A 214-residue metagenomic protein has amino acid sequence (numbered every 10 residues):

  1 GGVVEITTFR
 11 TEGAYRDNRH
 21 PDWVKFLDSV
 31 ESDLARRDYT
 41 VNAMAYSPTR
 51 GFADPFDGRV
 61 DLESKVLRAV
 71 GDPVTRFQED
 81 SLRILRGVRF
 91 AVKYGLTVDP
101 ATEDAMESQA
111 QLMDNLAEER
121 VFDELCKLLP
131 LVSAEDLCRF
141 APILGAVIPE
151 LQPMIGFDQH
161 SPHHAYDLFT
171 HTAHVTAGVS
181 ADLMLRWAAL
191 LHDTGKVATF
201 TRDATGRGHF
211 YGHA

Functional and structural regions predicted by a protein language model:
G1-A214: Catalytic cores of the polymerase beta-like nucleotidyltransferase superfamily and closely associated nucleotide
